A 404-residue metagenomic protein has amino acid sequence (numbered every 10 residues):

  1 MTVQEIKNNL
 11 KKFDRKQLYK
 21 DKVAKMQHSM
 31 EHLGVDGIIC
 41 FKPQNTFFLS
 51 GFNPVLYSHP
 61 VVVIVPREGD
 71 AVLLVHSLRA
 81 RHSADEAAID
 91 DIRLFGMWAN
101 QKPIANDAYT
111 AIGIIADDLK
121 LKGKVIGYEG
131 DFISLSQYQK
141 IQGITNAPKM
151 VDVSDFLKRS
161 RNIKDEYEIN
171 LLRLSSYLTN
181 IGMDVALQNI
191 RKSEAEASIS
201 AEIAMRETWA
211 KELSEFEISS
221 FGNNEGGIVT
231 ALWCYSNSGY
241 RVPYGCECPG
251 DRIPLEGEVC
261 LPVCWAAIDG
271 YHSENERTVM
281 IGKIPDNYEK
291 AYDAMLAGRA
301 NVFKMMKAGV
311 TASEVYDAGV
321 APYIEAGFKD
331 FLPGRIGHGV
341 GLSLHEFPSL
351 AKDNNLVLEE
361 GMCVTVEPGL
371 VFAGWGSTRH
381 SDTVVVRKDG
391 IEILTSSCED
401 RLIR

Functional and structural regions predicted by a protein language model:
M1-R404: Active-site neighborhoods and metal-handling regions in enzymes and metal-associated proteins
